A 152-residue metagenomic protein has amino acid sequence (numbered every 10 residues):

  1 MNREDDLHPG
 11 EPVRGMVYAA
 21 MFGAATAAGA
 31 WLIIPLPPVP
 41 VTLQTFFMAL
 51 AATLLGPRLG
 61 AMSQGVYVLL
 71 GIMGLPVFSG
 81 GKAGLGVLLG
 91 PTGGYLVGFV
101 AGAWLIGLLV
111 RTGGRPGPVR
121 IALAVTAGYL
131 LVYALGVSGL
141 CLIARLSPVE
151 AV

Functional and structural regions predicted by a protein language model:
N2-A61: Hydrophobic transmembrane alpha-helices
N2-D6, M21-G23, A28, L85-V132 (+1 more regions): Short helix-perturbing small/polar motifs within transmembrane alpha-helices
A27-W31, A49-L50, L54, L69 (+3 more regions): Alpha-helical transmembrane segments of multipass membrane proteins
A30-V41, V66-G102: Interfacial aromatic-anchored transmembrane helix boundaries in multi-pass membrane proteins
L43, L88-L89, S147-V152: Juxtamembrane helix-entry segments on the extracytoplasmic side of multipass membrane proteins
F46, L70, L131-C141: C-terminal TM-helix exit segments that contain a strictly Trp-centered aromatic cap at the helix terminus
G60-Q64, I121, A151: Alpha-helical transmembrane segments and their helix-entry boundary regions
L75-G81, G139-V152: Interfacial helix-loop-helix junctions of multi-pass membrane proteins
